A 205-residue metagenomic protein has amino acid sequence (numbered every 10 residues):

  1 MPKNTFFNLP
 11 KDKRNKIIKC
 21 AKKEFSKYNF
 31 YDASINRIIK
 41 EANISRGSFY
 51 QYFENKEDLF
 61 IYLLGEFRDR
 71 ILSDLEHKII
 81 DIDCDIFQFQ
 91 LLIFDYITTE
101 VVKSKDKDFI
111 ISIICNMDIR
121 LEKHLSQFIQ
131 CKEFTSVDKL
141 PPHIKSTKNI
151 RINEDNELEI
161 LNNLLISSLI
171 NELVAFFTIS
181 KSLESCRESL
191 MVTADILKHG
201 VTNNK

Functional and structural regions predicted by a protein language model:
M1-Y28, R37, E41: Basic, helix-initiating cap at the start of DNA-binding domains
K13, K56, L63, F67 (+7 more regions): Hydrophobic/aromatic residues within well-ordered alpha-helical segments
F30-D58, Y62: Helix-turn-helix
F53, F60-D74, D108, S112: Alpha-helical DNA-contacting segments of helix-turn-helix folds
Y62, H77-K105: Hydrophobic alpha-helical connector segments
E76-H77, C84, I119-N163, E188: Amphipathic alpha-helical packing segments from all-alpha helical-bundle domains
K78-I82, D108-D118, A175-S180: Secondary-structure edge/capping motif, primarily at the C-terminal ends of alpha-helices and the immediately following
N163, N171, A175-K205: C-terminal peripheral helix-coil segments that are non-catalytic and often amphipathic
